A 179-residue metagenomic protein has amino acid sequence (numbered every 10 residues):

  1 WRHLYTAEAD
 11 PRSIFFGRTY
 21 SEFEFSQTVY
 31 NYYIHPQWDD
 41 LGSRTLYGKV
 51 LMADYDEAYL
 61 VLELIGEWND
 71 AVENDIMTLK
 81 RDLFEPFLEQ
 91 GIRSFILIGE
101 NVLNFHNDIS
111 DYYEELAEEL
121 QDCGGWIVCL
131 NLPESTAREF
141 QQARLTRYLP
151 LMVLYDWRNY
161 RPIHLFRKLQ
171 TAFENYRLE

Functional and structural regions predicted by a protein language model:
W1-D40: N-terminal catalytic cores of peptidoglycan-degrading enzymes
W1-R2, S135-E179: A cross-taxonomic marker for long C-terminal extensions/tails that follow the last structured domain
F16-Y32, Y55-N69, D156-F173: Short N-terminal signal/transit or membrane-insertion segments and the immediately adjacent low-complexity/disordered
Y33-L79: STAS-typified acidic loop motif
D54-D56, F87-Q90, Q121-D122: Flexible, charged surface loops at secondary-structure boundaries
A71-R93: A short, well-ordered alpha-helical element
K80-E85, E114-E118, T146-P150: Short, low-complexity, polar/charged sequence segments that are solvent-exposed and flexible
I92-F95, G99-R144: Amphipathic alpha-helical interaction surfaces in cytosolic regulatory modules
